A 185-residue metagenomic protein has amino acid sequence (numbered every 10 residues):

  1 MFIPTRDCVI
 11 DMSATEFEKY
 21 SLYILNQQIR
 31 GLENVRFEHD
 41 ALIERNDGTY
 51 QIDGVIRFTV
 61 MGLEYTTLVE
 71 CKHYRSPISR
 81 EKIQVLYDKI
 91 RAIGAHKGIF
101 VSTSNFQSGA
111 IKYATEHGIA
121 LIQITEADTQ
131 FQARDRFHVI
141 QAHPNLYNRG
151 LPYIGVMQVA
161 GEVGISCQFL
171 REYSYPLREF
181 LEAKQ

Functional and structural regions predicted by a protein language model:
M1-Q185: Mixed-charge (Asp/Glu-Lys/Arg
